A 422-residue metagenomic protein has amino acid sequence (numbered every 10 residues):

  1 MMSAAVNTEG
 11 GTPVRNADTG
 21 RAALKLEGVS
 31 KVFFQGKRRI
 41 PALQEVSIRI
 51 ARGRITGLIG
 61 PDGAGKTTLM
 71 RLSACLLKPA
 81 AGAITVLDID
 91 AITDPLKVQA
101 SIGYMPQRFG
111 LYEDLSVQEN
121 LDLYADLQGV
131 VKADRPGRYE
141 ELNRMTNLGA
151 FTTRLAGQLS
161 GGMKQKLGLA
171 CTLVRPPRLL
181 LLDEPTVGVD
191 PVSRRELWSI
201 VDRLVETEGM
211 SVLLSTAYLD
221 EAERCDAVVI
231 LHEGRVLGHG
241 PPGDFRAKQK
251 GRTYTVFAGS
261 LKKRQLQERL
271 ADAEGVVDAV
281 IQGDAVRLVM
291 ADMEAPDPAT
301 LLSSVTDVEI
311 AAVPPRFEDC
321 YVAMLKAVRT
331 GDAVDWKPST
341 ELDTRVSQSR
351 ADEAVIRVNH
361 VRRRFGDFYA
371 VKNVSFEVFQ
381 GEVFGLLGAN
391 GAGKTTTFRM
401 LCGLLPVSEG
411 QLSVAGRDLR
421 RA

Functional and structural regions predicted by a protein language model:
M1-V32, A311-R362: ABC-family P-loop ATPase nucleotide-binding domain
R15, T19-A23, V32-E45, P95 (+3 more regions): A short, flexible loop at the N-terminus of ABC-type nucleotide-binding domains that lies
G82-D90, K97-V98, G410-R421: Conserved ABC transporter NBD signature motif
D122, D126-G129, A133-F151: Conserved ABC ATPase "signature" region
L155-L159: Conserved ABC ATPase signature
L180-D183: Catalytic Walker B motif of ABC-type/P-loop ATPase nucleotide-binding domains
